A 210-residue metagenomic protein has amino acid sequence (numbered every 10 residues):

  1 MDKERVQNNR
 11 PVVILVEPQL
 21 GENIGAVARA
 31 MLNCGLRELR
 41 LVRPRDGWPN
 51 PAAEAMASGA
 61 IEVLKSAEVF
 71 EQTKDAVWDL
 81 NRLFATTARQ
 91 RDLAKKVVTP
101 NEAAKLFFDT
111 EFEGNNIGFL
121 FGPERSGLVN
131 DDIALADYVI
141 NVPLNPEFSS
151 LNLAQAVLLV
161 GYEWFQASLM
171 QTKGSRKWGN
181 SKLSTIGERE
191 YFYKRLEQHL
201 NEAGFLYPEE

Functional and structural regions predicted by a protein language model:
M1-E210: Post-transcriptional modification and biogenesis factors for structured RNAs of the translation apparatus
